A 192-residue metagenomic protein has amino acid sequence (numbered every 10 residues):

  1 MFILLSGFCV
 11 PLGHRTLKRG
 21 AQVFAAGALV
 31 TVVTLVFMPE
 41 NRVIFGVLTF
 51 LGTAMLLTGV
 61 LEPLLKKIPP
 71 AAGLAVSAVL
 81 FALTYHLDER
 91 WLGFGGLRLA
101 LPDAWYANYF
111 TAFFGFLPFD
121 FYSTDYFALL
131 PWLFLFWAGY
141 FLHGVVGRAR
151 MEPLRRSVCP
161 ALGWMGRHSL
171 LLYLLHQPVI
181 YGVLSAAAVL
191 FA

Functional and structural regions predicted by a protein language model:
M1-A192: Alpha-helical transmembrane segments and their immediate juxtamembrane cytosolic regions
